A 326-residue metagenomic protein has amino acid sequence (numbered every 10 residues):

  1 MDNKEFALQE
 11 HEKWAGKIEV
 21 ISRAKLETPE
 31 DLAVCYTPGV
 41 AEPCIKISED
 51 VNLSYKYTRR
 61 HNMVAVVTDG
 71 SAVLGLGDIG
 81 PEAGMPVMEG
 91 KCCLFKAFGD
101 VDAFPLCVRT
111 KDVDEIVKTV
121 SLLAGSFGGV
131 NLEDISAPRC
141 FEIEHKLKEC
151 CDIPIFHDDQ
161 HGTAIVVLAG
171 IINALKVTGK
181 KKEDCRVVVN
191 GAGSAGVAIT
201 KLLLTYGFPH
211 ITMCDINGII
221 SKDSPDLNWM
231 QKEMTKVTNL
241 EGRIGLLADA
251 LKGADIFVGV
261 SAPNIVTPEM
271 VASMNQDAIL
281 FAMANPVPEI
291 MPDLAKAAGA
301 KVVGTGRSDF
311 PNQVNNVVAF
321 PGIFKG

Functional and structural regions predicted by a protein language model:
M1-I153: N-terminal ligand-binding/catalytic initiation module
E12, Y55-R60, K96-A97, L122-A124 (+7 more regions): Solvent-exposed alpha-helices and their adjacent loops that cap or buttress functional pockets in soluble metabolic
L74, I79-G99, H157, H161 (+2 more regions): Glycine-rich phosphate/diphosphate-binding loop of Rossmann-like nucleotide-binding domains
P105, N131-D134, I155-D158, V189 (+4 more regions): General beta-strand structural signal in soluble alpha/beta enzymes
D152-I153, F208, N275-I279, A300-K301: A short helix->loop->beta-strand "cap" motif at the edges of active sites that frequently abuts
D158-D159, T178-K180, A284-N285, E289-G326: Adenosine-phosphate binding glycine-rich loop
R243-I244, A248-A298, P311-N312: Long hydrophobic segments that form regular secondary structure
